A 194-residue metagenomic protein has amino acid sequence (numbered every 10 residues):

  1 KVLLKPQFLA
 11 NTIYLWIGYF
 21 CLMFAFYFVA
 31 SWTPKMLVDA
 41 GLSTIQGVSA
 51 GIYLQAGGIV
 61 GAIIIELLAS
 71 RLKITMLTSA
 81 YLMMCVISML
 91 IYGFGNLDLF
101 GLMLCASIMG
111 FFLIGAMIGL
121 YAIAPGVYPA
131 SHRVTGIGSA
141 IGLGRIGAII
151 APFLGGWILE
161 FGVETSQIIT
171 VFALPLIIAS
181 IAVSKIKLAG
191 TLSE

Functional and structural regions predicted by a protein language model:
L4-A62: Extracytoplasmic gate region of multi-pass secondary transporters
T44-I45, A130-A140: Loop-to-transmembrane helix entry/capping segments in MFS-fold secondary transporters and related SLC/MFSD carriers
A62-K73, L159: Helix-to-loop junctions at the C-terminal end of transmembrane segments in multipass secondary transporters
M76-I91: Structural signature of the two symmetry-related core transmembrane helices
F94-L104: Helix-loop junctions at membrane interfaces in 12-TM secondary transporters
G115-Y128: Intracellular juxtamembrane helix-capping segments at the cytosolic ends of symmetry-related transmembrane helices
L159-L174: A membrane-interface helix-boundary motif in multi-pass transporters
A173-E194: Multi-pass alpha-helical transporter architecture, strongest for 12-TM Major Facilitator/SLC carriers used
